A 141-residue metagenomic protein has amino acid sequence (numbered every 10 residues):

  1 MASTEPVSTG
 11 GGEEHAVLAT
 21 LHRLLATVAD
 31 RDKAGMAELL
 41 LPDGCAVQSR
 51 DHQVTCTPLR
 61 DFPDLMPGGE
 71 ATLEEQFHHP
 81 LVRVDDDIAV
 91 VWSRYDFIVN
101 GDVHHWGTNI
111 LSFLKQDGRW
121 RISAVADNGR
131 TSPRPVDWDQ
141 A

Functional and structural regions predicted by a protein language model:
M1-D43, Q140-A141: Short, low-complexity N-terminal intrinsically disordered segments enriched in polar/charged residues
A16, C45-Q48, C56-H104: Surface-exposed, charged secondary-structure patches
P42, H78, N109: Residues that flank catalytic or metal-binding motifs in active/ligand-binding sites
D43, N100, D117-R119: Residue-level recognition of short loop/turn positions
W106-V136: Short beta-strand edge/turn micro-motifs at domain boundaries
